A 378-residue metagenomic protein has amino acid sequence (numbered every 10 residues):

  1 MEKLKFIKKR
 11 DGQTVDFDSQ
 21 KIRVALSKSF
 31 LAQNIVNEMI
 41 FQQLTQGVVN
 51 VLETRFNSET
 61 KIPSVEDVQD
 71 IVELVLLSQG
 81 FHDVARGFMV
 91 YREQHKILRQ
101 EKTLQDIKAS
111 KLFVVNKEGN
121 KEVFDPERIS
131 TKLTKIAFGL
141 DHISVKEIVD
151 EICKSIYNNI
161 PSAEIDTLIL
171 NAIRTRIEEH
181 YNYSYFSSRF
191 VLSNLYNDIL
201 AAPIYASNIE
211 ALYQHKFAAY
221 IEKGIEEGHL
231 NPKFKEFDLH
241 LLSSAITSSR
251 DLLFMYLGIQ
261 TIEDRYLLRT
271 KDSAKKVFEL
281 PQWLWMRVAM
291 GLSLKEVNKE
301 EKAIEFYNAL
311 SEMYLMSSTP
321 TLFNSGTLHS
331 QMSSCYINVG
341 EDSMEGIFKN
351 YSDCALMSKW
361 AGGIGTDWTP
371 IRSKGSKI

Functional and structural regions predicted by a protein language model:
M1-I378: Extended catalytic cores of very large enzyme megasubunits
